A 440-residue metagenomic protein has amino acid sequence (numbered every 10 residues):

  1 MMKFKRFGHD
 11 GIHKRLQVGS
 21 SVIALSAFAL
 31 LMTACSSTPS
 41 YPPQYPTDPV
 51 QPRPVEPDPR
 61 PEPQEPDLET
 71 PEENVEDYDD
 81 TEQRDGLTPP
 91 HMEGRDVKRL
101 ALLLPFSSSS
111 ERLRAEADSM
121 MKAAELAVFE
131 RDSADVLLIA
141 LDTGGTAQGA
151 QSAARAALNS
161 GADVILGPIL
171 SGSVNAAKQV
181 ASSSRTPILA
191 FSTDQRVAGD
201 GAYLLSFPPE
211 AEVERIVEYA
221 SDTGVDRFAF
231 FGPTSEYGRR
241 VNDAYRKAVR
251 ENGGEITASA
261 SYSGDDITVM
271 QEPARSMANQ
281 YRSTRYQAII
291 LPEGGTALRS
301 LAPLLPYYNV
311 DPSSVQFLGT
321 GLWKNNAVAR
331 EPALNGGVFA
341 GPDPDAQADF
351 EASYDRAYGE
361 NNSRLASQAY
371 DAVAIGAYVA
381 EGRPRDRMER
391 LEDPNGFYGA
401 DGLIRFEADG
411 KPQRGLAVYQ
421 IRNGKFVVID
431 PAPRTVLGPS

Functional and structural regions predicted by a protein language model:
L31-A34: C-terminal motif of bacterial Sec signal peptides marking the signal peptidase cleavage site
S36-P39: Bacterial signal peptide processing site
P54-P63, E72-L87, G399-S440: Solvent-exposed, acidic/polar segments of extracytosolic/periplasmic ligand-binding ectodomains
E116-S119, E130, A134-R196: Beta-alpha junction/loop-to-helix N-cap segments that form part of ligand/metal-binding clefts
A157-I169, I188-F191, R227-G232, R282-A297 (+2 more regions): Periplasmic-binding protein-like
L204-S261: An alpha-beta-alpha
T284-Y286, A302-Y370, A432: Extracellular/periplasmic periplasmic-binding protein-like sensory domains
R356-V428: Segments of small-molecule ligand-sensing domains
